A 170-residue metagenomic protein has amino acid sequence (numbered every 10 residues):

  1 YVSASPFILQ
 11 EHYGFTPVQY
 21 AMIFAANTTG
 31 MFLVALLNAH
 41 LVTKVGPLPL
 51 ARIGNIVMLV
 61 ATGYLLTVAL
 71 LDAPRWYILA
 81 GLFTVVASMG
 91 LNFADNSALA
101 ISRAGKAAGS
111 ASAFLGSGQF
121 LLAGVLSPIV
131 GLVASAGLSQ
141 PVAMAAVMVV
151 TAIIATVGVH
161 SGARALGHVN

Functional and structural regions predicted by a protein language model:
S3-Q19: Short amphipathic helix-loop junctions that connect adjacent transmembrane helices in Major Facilitator Superfamily/SLC
P17-A25, A113: Small-residue hotspots at the loop-to-helix junctions and early N-terminal turns of transmembrane alpha-helices
M22-M31, Q119: Transmembrane alpha-helical segments of major facilitator superfamily
T28-L36, G124: Residue-level signature of mid-helix packing/kink "hotspots" within the transmembrane helices of 12-pass Major
V34-P49, A134: Helix-to-loop junctions at the C-terminal end of transmembrane segments in multipass secondary transporters
P49-N96: C-terminal transmembrane helical hairpin of 12-TM major facilitator-type secondary transporters
L99-Q140, V147-M148: A late C-terminal transmembrane helix in Major Facilitator Superfamily
V149-N170: Multi-pass alpha-helical transporter architecture, strongest for 12-TM Major Facilitator/SLC carriers used
